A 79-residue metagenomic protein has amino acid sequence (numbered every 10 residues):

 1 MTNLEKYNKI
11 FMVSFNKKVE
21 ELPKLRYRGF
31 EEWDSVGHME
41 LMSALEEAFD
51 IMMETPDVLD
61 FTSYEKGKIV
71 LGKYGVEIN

Functional and structural regions predicted by a protein language model:
M1-S43, E47-N79: Phosphopantetheine-dependent thiolation modules in NRPS/PKS and related acyl-activating systems
